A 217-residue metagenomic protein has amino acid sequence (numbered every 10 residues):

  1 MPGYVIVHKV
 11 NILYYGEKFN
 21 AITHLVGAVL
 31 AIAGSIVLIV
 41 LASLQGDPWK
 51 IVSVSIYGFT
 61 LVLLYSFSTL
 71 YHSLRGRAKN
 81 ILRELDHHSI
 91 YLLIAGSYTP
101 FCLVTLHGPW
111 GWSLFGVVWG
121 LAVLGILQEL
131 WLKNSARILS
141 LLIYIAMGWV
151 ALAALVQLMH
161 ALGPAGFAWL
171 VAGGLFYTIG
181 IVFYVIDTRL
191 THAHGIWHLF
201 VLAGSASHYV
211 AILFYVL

Functional and structural regions predicted by a protein language model:
P2-L217: Multi-pass alpha-helical transmembrane bundles in non-GPCR membrane proteins that perform intramembrane catalysis
